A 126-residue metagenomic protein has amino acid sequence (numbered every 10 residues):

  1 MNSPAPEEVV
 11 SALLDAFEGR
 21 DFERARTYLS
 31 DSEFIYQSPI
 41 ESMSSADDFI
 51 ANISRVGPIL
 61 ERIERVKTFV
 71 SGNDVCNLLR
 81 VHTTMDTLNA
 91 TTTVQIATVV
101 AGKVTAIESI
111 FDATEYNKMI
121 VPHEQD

Functional and structural regions predicted by a protein language model:
M1-D126: C-terminal and inter-domain tail/linker signature
